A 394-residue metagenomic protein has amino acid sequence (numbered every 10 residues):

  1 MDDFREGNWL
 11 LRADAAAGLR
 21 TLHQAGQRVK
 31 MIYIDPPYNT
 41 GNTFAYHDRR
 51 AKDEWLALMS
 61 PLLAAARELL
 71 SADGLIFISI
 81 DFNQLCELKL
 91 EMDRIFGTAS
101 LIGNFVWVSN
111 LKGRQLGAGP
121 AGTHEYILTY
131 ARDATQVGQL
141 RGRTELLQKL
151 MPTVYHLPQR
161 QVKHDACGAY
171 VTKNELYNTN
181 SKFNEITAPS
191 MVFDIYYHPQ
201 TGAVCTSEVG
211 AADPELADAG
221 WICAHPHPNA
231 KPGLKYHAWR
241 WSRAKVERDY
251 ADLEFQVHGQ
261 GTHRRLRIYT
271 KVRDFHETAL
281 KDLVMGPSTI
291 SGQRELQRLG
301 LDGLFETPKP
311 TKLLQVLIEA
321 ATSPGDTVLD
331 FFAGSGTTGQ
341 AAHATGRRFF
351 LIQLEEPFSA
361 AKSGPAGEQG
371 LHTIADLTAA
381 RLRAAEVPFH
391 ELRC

Functional and structural regions predicted by a protein language model:
M1-T327, E356-S359: Class I S-adenosyl-L-methionine
D2-L22, G367-C394: S-adenosyl-L-methionine
K52-L56, L85, T307-E386: Conserved S-adenosyl-L-methionine
A66, T337, E391-L392: Phosphate/nucleotide-binding beta-alpha loop and adjacent structural elements of enzyme active sites
